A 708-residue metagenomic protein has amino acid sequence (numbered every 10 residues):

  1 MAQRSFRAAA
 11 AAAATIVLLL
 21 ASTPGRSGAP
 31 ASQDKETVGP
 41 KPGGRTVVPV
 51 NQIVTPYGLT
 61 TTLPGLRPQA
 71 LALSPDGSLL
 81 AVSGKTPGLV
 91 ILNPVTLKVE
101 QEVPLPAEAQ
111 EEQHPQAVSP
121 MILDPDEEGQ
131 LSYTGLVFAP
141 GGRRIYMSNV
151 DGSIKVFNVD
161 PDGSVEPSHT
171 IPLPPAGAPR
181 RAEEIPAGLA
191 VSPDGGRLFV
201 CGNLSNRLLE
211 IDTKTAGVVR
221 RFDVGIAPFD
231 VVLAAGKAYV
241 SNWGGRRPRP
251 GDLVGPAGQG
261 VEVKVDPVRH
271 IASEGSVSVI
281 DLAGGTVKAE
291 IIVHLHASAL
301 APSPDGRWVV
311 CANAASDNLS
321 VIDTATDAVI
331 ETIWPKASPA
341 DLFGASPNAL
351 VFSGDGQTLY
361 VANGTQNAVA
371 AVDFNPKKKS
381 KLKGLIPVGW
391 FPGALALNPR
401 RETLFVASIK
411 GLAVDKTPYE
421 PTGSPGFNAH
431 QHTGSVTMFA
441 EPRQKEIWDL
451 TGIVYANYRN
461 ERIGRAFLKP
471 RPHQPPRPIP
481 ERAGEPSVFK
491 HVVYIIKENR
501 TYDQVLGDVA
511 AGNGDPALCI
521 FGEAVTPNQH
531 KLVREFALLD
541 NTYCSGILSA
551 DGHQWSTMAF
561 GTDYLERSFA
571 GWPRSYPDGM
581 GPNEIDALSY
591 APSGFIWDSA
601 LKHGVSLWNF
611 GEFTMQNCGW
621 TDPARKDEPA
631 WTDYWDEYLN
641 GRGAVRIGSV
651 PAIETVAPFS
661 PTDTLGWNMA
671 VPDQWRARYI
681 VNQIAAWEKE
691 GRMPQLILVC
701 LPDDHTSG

Functional and structural regions predicted by a protein language model:
M1-R4, S22-S27: Intrinsically disordered, low-complexity regions enriched in serine, threonine, proline and polar/charged residues
A2-A12: Bacterial N-terminal signal peptides that target proteins for export
A11-A21: Bacterial N-terminal signal peptides
T15, P24, G58, G163 (+8 more regions): A generic alpha-helix preference that emphasizes hydrophobic side chains
P24-P476: Predominantly soluble domains enriched in secretory-pathway, periplasmic, or organellar proteins
T451-G708: N-terminal pro-sequences and low-complexity stem/linker regions of secreted or lumenal proteins
